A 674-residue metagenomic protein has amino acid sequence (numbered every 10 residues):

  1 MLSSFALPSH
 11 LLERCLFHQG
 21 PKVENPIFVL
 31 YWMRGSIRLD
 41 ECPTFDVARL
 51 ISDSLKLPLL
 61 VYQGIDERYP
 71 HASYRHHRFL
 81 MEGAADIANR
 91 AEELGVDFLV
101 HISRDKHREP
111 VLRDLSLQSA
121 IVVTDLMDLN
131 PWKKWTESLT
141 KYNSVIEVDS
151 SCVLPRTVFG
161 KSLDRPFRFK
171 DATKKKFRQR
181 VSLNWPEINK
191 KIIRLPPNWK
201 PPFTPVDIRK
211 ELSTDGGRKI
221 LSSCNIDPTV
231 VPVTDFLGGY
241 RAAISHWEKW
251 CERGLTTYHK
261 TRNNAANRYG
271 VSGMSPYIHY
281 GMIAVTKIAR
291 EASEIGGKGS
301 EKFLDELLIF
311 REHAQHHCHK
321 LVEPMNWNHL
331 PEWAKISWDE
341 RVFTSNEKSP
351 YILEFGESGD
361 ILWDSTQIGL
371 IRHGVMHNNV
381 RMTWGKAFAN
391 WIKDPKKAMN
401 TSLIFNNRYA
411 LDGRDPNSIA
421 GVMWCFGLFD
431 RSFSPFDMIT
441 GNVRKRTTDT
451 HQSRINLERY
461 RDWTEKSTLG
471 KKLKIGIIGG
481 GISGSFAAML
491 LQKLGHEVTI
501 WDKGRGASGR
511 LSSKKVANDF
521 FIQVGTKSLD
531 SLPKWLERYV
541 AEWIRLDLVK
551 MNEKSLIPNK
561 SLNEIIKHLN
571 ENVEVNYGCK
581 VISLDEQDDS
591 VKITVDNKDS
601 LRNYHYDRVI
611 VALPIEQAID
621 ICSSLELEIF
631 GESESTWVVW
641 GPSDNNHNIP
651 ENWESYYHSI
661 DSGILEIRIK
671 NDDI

Functional and structural regions predicted by a protein language model:
M1-I192, G299, I368, A387-I392 (+1 more regions): Trp/Phe/Arg-rich N-terminal binding region typifying the photolyase-homology
G35, N264-N456: Active-site-proximal binding-pocket segments
S162-N328, E458-E465: Glycine/tryptophan-enriched, flexible segments
I478, L490-A517: Glycine-rich FAD pyrophosphate-binding loop
L490, S513-V549: N-terminal FAD cofactor-binding segment of flavoenzymes
S508, R602-N652: Central helical "cap/lid" subdomain
S528-K534, M551-H568: Short beta-strand to alpha-helix junction loop
Y577-K592: A conserved short coil-to-beta-strand element within the FAD-binding core of flavoproteins
